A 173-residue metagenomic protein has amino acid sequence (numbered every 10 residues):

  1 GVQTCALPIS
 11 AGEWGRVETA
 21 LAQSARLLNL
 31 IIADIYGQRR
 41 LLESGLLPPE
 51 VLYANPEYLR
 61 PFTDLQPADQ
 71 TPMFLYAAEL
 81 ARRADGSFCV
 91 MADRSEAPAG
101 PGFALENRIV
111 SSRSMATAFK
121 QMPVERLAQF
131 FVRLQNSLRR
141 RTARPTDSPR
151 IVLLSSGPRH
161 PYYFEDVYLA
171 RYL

Functional and structural regions predicted by a protein language model:
G1-L173: Preference for protein termini
